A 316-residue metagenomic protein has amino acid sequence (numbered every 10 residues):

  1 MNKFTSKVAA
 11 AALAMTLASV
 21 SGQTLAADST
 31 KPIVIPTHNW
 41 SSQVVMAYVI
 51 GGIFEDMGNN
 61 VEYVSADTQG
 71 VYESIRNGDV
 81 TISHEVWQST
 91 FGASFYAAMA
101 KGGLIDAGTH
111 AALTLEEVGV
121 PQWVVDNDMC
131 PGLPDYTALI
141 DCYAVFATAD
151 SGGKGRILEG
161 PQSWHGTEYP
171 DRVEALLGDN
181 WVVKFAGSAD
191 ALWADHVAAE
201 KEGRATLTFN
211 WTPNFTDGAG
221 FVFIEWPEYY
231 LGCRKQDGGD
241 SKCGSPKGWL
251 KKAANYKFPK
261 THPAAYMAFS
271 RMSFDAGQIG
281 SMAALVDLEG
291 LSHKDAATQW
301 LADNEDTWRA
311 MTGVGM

Functional and structural regions predicted by a protein language model:
D28-S42, N59-V64, K154-L158, F269: Short, well-ordered beta-strand elements
W40-S41, N59-S74, K184-D195: Short helix-initiation/N-cap motifs at beta->coil->alpha
S41-N60, R172: Short, polar/charged alpha-helical segment
A47, V64-G102, D195, T216-G220: Pocket-flanking alpha-helical
V80-H84, I157-K235: Ligand-binding pocket segment of bilobal, Venus flytrap-like solute-binding proteins
G103-L158: A conserved helix-loop-strand patch within extracytoplasmic ligand-binding domains of the periplasmic binding
E116-D128, K247-T261, A284-L285: A bilobed periplasmic-binding-protein/Venus flytrap-type ligand-binding module shared by bacterial periplasmic
Y266-M316: C-terminal functional modules
